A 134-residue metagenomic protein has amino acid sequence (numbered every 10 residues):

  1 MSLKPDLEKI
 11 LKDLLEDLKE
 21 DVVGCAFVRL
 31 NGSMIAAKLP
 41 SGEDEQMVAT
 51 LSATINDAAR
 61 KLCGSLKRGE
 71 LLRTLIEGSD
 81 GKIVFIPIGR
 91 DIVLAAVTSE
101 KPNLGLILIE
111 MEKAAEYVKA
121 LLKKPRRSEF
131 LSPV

Functional and structural regions predicted by a protein language model:
M1-V22, N31-V134: Acidic, low-complexity cytosolic segments
